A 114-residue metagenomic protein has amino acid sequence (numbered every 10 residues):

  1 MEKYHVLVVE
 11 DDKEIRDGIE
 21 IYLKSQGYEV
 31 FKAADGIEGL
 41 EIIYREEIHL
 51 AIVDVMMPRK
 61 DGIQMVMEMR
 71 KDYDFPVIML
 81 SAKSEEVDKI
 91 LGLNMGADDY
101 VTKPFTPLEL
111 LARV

Functional and structural regions predicted by a protein language model:
M1-V114: N-terminal/domain-start alpha-helical segments
